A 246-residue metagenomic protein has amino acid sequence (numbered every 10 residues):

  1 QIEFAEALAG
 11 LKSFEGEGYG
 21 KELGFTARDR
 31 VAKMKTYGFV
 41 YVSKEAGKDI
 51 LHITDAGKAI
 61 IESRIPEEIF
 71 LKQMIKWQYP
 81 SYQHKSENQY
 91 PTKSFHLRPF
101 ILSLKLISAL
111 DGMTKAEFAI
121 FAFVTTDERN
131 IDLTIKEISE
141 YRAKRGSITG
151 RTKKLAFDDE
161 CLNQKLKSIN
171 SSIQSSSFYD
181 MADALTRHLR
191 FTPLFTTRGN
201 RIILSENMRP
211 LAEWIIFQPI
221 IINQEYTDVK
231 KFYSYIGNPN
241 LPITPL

Functional and structural regions predicted by a protein language model:
Q1-L246: Donor-sugar nucleotide-binding helix/loop cap in glycosyltransferases
